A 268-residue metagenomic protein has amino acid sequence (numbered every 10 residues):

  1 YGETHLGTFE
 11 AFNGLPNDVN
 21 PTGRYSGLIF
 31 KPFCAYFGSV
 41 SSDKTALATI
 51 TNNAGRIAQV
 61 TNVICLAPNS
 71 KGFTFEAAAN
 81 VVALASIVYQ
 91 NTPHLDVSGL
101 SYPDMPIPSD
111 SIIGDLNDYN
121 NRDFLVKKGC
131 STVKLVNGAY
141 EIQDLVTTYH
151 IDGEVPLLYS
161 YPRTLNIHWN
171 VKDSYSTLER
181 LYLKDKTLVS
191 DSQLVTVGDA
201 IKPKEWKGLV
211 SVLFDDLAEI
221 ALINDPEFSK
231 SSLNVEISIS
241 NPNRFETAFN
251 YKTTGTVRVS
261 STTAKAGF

Functional and structural regions predicted by a protein language model:
Y1-P103: A glycine-rich, acidic short-motif signal
D96-F268: Structured, hydrophobic secondary-structure cores that serve as assembly/anchoring elements
